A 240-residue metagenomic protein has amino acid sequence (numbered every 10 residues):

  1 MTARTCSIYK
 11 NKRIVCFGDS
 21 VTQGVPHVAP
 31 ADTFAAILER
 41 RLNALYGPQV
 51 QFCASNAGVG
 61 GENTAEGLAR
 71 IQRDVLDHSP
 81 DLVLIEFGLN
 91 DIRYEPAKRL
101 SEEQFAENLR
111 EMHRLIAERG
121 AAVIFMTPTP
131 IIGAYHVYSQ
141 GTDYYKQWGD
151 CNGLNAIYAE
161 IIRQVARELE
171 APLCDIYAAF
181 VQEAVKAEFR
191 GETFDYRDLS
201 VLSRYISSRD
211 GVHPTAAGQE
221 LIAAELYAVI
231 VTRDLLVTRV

Functional and structural regions predicted by a protein language model:
M1, R239-V240: Short, solvent-exposed mixed-charge patches
M1-G60, A65, R70-S79: Serine-esterase "nucleophile elbow" of acetyl-processing enzymes
I8-K10, I37-G47, E66-R239: Alpha-helical cap/lid subdomain in secreted, periplasmic, or secretory-pathway luminal O-acyl-processing enzymes
